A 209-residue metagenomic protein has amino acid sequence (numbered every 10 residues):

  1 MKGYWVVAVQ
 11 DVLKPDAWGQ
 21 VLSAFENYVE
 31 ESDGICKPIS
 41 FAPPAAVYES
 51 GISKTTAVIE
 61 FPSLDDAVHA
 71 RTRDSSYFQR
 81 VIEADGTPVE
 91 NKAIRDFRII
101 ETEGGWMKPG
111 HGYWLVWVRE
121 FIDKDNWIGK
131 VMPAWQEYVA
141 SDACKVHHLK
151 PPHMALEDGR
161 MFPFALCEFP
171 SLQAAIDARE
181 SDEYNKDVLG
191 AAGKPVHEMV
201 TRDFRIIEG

Functional and structural regions predicted by a protein language model:
M1-T72, K92-D182, R202-G209: Short S/T/G/P-rich N-terminal loop/turn motif that feeds into the first structured element of a domain
S76-I94, E183-E198: Short arginine-rich
